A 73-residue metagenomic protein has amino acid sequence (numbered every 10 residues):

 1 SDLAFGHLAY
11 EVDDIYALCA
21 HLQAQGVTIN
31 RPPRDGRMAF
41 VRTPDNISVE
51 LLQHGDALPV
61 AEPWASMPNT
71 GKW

Functional and structural regions predicted by a protein language model:
L3-H7: Eukaryotic phosphotyrosine signaling hubs
A9-E11, R42: Short hydrophobic/aromatic beta-strand micro-patches that form the beta-sheet surface supporting nucleotide- or nucleic
Y16-W73: Vicinal oxygen chelate
